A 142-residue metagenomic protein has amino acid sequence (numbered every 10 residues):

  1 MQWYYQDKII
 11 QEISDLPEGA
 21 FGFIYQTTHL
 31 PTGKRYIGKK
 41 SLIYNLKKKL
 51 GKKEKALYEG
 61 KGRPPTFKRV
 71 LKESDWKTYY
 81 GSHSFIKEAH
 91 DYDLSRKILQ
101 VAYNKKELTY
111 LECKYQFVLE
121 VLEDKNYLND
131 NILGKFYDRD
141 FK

Functional and structural regions predicted by a protein language model:
M1-K142: Structure-specific nucleic-acid interaction/processing domains
